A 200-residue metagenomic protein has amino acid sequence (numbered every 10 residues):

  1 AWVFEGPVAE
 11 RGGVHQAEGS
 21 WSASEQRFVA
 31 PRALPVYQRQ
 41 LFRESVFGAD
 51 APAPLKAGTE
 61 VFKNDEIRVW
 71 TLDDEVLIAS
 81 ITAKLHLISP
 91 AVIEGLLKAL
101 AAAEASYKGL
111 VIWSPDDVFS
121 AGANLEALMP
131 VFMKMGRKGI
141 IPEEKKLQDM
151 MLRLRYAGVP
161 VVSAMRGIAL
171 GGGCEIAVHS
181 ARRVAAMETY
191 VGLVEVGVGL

Functional and structural regions predicted by a protein language model:
A1-D117, N124-Q148, L152-V159, R166-L170 (+3 more regions): N-terminal glycine-rich phosphate-binding loop for ADP-containing cofactors
C174: Short glycine/serine-rich donor-binding loops of glycosyltransferases
